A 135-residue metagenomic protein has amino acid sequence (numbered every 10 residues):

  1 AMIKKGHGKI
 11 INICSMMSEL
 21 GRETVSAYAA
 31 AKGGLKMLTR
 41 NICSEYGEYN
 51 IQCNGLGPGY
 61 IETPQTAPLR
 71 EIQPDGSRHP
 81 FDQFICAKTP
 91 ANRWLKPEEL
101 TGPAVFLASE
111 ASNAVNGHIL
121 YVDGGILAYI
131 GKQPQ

Functional and structural regions predicted by a protein language model:
A1-K9, E45: A short helix-coil junction within the Rossmann-fold of NAD(P)-dependent oxidoreductases
H7, R93-V122, L127-A128: C-terminal substrate-recognition "lid" of short-chain dehydrogenase/reductases
S15: Residue(s) in the substrate-gating loop at a strand-loop-helix junction that position the organic substrate next
L20-V25, G47-E48, G131: Active-site "substrate specificity/gating" loop of NAD(P)-dependent dehydrogenases, especially the short-chain
A31, T39: Active-site helix of classical SDR
S44-E48, N113: Alpha-helical segment proximal to the catalytic Tyr-Lys
E48, Y60-K88, E99, G131-Q135: A glycine/serine/threonine-rich, flexible loop-to-helix segment that serves as the NAD(P) cofactor-binding "lid"
Q52-E62, A108, Y121-D123: Conserved SDR Rossmann-fold cofactor-binding beta-strand/turn motif
